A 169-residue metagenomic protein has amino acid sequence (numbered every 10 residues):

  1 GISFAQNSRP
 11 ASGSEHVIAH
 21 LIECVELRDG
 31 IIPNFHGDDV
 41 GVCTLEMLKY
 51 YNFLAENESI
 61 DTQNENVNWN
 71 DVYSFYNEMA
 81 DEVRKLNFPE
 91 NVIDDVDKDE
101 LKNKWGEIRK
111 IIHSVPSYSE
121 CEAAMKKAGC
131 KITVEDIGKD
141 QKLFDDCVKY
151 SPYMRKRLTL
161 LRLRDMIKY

Functional and structural regions predicted by a protein language model:
G1-S12: Carboxylate- and glycine-rich phosphate/diphosphate-binding segment that chelates Mg2+/Mn2+
S3, E23-L27, C130: A broad detector of the eukaryotic-type serine/threonine protein kinase catalytic domain
S8-R9, F35, I132: Short, solvent-exposed positions on alpha-helices
S14, I18: Active-site His/Glu-centered metal-binding helix of metallohydrolases
L21-S74: Long, well-ordered mid-to-C-terminal structural blocks that present hydrophobic/aromatic surfaces
E56-Y169: C-terminal charged capping/lid subdomain of soluble metabolic enzymes
